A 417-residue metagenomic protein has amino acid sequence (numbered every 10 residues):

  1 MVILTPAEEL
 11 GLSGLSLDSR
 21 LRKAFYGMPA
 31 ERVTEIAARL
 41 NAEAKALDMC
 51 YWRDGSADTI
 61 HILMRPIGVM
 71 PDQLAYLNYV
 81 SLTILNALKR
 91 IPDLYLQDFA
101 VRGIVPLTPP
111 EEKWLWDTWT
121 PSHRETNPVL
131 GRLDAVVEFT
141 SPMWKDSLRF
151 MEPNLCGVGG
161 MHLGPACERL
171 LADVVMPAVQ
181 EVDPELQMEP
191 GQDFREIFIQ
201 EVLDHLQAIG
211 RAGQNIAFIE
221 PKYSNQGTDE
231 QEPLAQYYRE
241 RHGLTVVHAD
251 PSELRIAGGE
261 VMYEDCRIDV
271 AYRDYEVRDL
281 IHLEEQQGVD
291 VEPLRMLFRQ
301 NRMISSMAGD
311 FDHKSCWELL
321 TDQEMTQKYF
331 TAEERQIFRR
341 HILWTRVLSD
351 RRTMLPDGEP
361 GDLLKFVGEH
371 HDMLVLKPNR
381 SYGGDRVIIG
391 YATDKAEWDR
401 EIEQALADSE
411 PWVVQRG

Functional and structural regions predicted by a protein language model:
M1-G417: Preference for protein termini
